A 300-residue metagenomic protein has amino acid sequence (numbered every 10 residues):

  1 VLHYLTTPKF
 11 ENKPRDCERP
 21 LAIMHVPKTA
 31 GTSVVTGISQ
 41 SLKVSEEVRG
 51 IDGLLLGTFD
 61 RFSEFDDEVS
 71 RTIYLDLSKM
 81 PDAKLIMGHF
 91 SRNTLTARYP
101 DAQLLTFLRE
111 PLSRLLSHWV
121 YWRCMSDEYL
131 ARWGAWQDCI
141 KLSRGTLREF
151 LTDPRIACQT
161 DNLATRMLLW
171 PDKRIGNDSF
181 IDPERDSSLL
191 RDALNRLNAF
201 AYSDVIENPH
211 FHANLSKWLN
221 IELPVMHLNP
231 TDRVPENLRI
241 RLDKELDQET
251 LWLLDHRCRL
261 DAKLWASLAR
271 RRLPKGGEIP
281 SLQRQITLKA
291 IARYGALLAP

Functional and structural regions predicted by a protein language model:
V1-R19, L282-P300: Juxtamembrane luminal stem/stalk of type II transmembrane Golgi/ER carbohydrate-processing enzymes
Y4-K9, L55-F107, S113-H227: PAPS-dependent sulfotransferase catalytic domain
M24-V34: Glycine-rich phosphate-binding P-loop
T32-V34, R114, W265: General alpha-helical segment detector with a strong preference for membrane-spanning helices and helix-boundary regions
S33-E47: A conserved segment at the C-terminal end of the G1
G50-D52: Short beta-strand-centered segment that lines the nucleotide-binding/catalytic pocket of NTP-utilizing
H89-F90, N177, E207, P224-A296: PAPS-dependent sulfotransferase catalytic core
